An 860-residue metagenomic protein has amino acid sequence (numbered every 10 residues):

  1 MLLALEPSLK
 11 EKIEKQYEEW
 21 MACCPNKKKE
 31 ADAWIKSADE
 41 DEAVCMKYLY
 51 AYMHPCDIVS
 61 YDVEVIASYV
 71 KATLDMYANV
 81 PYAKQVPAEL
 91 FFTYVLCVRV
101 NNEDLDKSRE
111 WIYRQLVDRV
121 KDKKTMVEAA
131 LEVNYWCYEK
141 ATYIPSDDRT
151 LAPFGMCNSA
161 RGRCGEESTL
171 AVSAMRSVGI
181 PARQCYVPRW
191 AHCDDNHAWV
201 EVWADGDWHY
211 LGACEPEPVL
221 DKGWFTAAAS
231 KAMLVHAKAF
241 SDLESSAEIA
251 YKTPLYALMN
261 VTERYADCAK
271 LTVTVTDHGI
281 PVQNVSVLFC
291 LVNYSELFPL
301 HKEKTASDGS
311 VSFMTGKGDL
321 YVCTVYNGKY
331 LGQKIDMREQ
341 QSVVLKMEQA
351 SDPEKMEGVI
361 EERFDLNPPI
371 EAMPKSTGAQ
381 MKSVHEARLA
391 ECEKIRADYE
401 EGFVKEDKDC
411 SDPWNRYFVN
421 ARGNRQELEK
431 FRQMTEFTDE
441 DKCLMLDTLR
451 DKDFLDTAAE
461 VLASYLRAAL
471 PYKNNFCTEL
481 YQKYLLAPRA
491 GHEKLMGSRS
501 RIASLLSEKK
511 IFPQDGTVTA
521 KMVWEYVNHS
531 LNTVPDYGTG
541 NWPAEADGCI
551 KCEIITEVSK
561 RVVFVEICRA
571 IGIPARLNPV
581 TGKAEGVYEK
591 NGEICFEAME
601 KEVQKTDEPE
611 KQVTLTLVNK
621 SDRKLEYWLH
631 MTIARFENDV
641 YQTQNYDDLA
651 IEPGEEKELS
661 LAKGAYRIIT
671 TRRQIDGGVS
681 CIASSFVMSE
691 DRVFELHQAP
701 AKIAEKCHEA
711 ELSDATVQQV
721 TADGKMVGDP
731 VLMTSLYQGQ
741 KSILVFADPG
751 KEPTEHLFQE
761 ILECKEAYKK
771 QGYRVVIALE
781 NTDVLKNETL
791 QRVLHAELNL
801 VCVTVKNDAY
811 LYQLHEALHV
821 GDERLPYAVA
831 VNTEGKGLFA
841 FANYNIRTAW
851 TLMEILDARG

Functional and structural regions predicted by a protein language model:
L2-L3, P7, R114, D118-Y135 (+9 more regions): Hydrophobic/aromatic-rich core segments of domains that either
L3-S159, D195, T377-G378, S383-C552: Secondary-structure boundary elements
D277-E296, K317-D319, T519, K620-N645: Short, ordered, surface-exposed loop/turn motifs in non-cytosolic proteins
N293-T315, N638-E655: Short, acidic Ser/Thr/Gly-rich low-complexity loop/linker segments typical of extracellular and cell-surface proteins
S310-V322, Y326-K329, I335-R338, T438 (+2 more regions): Short Pro-Gly-centered beta-turn/loop motif in secreted/extracellular proteins
L732-L757, I761, R774-A778: Short active-site neighborhood of thiol/selenol oxidoreductases, capturing the structured segment around
Q791-L825: Short, internal strand/loop/helix patches that form the active-site neighborhood or redox-interaction surface
E823-A842: A short, hydrophobic beta-strand/beta-hairpin element that forms part of a small beta-sheet core
